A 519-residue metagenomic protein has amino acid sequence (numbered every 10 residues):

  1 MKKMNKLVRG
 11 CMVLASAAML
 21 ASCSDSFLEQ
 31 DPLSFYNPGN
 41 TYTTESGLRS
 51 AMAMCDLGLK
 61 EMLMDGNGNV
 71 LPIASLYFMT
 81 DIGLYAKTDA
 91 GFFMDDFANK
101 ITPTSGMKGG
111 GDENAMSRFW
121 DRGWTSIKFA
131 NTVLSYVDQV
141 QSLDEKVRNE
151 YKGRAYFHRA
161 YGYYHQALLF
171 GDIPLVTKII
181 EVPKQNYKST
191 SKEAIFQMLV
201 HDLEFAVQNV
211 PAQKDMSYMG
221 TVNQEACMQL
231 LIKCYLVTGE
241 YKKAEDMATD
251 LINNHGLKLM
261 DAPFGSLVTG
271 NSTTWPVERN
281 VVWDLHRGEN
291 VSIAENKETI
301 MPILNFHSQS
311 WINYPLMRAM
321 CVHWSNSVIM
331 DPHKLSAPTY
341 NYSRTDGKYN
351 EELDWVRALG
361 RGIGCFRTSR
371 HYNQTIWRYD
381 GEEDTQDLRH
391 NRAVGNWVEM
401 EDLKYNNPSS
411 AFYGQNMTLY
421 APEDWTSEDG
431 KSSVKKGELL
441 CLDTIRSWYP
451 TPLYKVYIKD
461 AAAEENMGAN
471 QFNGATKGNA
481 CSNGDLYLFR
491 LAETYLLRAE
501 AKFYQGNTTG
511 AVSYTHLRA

Functional and structural regions predicted by a protein language model:
K3-M4, M19-T43, A160, L199 (+2 more regions): Bacterial Sec-dependent N-terminal signal peptides
C23-S75: Membrane-proximal, proline-rich intrinsically disordered regions
E45-N67, K87-F170, N186, T190-A194 (+4 more regions): Conserved, well-structured interaction surfaces
L63, D89, M94-R118, F264-R490: Elongated scaffold/linker segments in the mid-to-C-terminal portions of large proteins
T515-A519: Conserved small/polar residues in nucleotide/adenosyl-binding loops
